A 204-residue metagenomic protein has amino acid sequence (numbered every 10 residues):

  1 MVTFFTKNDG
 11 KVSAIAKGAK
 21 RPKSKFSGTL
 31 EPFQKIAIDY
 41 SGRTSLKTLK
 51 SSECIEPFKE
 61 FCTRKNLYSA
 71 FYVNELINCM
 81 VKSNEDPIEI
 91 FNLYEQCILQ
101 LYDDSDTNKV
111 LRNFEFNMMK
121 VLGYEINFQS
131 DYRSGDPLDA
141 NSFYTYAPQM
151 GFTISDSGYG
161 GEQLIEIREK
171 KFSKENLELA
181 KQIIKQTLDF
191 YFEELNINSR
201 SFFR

Functional and structural regions predicted by a protein language model:
M1-T3: Short aromatic-glycine-enriched beta-strand elements
F5-R204: Non-catalytic alpha-helical scaffolds and adjoining flexible linkers that form interface surfaces for assembly
